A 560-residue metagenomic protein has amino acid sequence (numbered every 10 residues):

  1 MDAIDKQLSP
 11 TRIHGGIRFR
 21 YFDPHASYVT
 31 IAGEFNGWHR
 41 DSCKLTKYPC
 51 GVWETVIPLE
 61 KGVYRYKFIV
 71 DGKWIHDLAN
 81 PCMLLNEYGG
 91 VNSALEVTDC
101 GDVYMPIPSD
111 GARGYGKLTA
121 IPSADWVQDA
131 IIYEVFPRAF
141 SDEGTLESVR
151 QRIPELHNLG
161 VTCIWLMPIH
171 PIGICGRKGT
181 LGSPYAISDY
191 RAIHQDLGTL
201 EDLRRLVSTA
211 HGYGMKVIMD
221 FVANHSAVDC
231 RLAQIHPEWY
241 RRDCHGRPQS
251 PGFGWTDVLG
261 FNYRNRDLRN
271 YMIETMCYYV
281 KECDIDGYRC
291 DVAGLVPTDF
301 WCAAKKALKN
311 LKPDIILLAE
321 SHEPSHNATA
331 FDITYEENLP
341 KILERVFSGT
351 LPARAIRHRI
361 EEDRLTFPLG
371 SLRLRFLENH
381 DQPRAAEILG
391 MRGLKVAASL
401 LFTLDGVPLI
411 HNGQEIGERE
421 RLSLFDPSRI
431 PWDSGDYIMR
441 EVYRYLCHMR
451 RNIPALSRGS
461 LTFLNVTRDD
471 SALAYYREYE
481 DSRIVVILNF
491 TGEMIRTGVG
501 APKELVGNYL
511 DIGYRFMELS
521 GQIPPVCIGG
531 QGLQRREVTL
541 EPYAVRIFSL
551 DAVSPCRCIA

Functional and structural regions predicted by a protein language model:
M1-V63, I69-C100, G182: Aromatic-rich carbohydrate-binding modules that target alpha-glucans
Y28-E34, M494-G521: Beta-strand-rich binding/interaction modules
V29, G529-A560: C-terminal beta-strand-rich structural cap/linker in extracellular carbohydrate-active enzymes
L118-I132, P137-C163, P168-C283, A303-K312: Substrate-binding/active-site clefts of carbohydrate-active enzymes
I131-Y133, I164-L166, V217-M219, Y288 (+3 more regions): Hydrophobic faces of well-ordered beta-strands that scaffold small-molecule active sites in alpha/beta enzyme cores
K281, D291-R373, M391, R419-Y445 (+4 more regions): Active-site-proximal helices and loops of the catalytic beta/alpha 8
S371-Y437: Aromatic/acidic polysaccharide-binding cleft in carbohydrate-active enzymes
N465-K503: Carbohydrate-binding surface patches
